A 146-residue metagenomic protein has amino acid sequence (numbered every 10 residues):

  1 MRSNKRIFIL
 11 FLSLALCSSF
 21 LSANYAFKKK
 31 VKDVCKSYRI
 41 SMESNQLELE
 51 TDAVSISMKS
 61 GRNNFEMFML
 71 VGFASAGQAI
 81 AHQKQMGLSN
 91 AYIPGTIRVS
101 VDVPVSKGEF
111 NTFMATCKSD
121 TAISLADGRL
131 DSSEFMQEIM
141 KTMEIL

Functional and structural regions predicted by a protein language model:
M1-I9: Bacterial N-terminal signal peptides that target proteins for export
L10-S18: Bacterial N-terminal signal peptides
L21-Y25: Boundary of Sec targeting at the N-terminus
A26-R62, G87-L146: Polar/charged, Gly/Pro-rich intrinsically disordered segments
E66-L88: Short, non-transmembrane amphipathic alpha-helical segments
